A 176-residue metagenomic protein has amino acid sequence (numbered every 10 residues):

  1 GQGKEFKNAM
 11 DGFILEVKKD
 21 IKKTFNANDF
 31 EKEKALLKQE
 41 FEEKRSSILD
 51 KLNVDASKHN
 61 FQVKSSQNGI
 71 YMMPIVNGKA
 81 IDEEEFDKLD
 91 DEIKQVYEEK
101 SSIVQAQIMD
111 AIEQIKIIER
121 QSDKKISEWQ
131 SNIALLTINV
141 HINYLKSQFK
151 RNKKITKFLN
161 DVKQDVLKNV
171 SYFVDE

Functional and structural regions predicted by a protein language model:
G1-E176: Non-catalytic accessory segments flanking P-loop/AAA+ NTPase cores
